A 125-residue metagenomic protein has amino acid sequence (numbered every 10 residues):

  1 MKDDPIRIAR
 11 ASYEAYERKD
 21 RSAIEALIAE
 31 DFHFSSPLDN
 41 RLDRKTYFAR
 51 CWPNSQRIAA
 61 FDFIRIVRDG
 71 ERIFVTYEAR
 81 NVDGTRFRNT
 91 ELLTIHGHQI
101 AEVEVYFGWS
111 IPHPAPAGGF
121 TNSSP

Functional and structural regions predicted by a protein language model:
M1-S22, A26, E30, A117-P125: Short, low-complexity N-terminal intrinsically disordered segments enriched in polar/charged residues
D4, E17, S35-P37, F48-P125: A beta-strand edge to alpha-helix "cap/lid" segment located at domain peripheries
E25, R44, F48-A49: Short, well-structured alpha-helical segments
N40-L42: Acidic-and-aromatic substrate-binding clefts and catalytic sites of carbohydrate-active enzymes
